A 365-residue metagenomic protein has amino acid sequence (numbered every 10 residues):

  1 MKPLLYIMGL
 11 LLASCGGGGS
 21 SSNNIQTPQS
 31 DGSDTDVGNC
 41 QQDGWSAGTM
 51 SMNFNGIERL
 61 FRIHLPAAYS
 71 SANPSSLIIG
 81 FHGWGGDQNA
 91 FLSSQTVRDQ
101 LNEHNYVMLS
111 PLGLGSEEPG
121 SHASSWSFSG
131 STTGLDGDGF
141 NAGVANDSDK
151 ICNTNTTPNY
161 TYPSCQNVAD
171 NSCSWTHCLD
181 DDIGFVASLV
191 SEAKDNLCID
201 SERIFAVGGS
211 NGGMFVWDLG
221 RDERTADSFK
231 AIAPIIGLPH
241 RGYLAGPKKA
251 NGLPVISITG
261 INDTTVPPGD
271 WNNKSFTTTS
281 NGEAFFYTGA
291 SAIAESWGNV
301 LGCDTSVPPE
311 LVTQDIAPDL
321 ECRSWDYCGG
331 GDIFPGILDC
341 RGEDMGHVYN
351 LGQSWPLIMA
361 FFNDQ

Functional and structural regions predicted by a protein language model:
M1-G9: Sec-dependent signal peptide recognition, specifically the positively charged N-region followed immediately by
G9-C15: Hydrophobic h-region of N-terminal signal peptides that target proteins for export in Gram-negative bacteria
C15-L77, N89-Q95, E103-V107, C178 (+5 more regions): A domain-start/cap signature at the N-terminus of enzymes
Q41, F54-L65, A72-F205, D218 (+1 more regions): Serine-hydrolase catalytic machinery in alpha/beta-hydrolase-like enzymes
I79-G83, I236, T259-G260, E343: The conserved beta1-alpha1 loop
A226-D332: The feature captures the conserved acid-bearing segment of alpha/beta-hydrolase catalytic domains
G346-G352: Catalytic histidine-centered segment of alpha/beta-hydrolase-like enzymes
Q353-Q365: Catalytic active-site module of serine/aspartate enzymes centered on a nucleophile-bearing elbow/loop
